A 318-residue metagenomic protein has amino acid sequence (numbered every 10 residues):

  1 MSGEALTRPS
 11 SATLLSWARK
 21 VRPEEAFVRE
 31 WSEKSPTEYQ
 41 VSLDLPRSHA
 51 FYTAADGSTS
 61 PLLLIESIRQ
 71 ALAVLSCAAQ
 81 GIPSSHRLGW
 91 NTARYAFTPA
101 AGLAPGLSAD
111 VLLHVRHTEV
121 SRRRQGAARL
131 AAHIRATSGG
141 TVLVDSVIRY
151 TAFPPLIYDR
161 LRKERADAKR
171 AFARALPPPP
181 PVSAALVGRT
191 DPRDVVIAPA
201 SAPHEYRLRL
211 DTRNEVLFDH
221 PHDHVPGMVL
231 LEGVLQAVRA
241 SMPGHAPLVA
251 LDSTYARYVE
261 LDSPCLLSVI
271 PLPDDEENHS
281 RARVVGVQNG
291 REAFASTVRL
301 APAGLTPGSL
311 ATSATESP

Functional and structural regions predicted by a protein language model:
M1-D56, R149-L217, S309-P318: Non-catalytic linker/capping segments at the edges of enzyme domains
M1-L6, L112-P178, L272-P318: HotDog/MaoC-like acyl-thioester-processing domains
V28-R29, W90-T92, A131, L143-D145 (+2 more regions): Hydrophobic residues on conserved beta-strands that form the core of alpha/beta folds
E33-T37, L64, R87-G89, L103-V111 (+3 more regions): Solvent-exposed loop and beta-edge segments used for protein-protein assembly and interaction
K34-R87, H204-A240: Hot-dog-fold acyl-thioester-processing enzymes
D44-P46, T98, R116-T118, T151 (+5 more regions): A structural detector for beta-sheet-dominated domains
V74-T118, L235-P271: Hydrophobic beta-strand-centered segment that forms part of the acyl-chain substrate-binding groove
P192-R257, L261-L266, R283-V285: Acidic/His-leaning functional-site neighborhoods
